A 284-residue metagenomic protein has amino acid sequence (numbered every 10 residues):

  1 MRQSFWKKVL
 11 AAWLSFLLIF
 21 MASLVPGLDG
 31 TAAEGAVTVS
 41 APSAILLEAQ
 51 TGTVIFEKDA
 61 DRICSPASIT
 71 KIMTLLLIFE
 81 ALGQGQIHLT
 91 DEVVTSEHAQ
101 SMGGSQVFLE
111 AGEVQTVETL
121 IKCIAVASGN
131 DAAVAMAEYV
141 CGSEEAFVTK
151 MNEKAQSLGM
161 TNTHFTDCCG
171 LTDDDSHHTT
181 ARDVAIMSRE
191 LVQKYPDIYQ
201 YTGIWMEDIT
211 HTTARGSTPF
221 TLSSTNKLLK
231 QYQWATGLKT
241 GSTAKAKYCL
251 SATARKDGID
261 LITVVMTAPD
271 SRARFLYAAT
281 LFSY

Functional and structural regions predicted by a protein language model:
R2-L14: Bacterial N-terminal signal peptides that target proteins for export
W6, V25-L28: Short, aromatic- and cysteine-enriched interfacial helices/patches that mediate contacts at lipid membranes
L14, L18-A22: Hydrophobic core
G27-S188, V192-Q193: Active-site-adjacent loops and short helices of periplasmic peptidoglycan-processing enzymes
M160-H164, T172-Y284: Domain-terminus/edge residues, biased toward the C-terminal soluble/receptor-binding domains of extracytoplasmic
